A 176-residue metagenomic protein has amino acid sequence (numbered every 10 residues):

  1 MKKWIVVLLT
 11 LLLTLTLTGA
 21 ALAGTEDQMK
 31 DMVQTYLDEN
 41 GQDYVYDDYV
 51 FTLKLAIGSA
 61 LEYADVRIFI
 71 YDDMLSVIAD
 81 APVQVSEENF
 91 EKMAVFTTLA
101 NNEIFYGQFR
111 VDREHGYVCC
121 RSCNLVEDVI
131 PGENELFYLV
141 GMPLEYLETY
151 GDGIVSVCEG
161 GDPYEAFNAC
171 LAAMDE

Functional and structural regions predicted by a protein language model:
M1-W4: Positively charged n-region of N-terminal signal peptides that target proteins for export
L8-T16: Bacterial N-terminal signal peptides
L17-T25: Sec-dependent signal peptide cleavage junction
T35, E39-V83: Ser/Thr-rich, low-complexity intrinsically disordered terminal regions
D80-R121: Short, internal acidic amphipathic alpha-helical interface segments that mediate docking to partner proteins
E127-L139: A short acidic/glycine-rich loop-to-helix N-cap element
G141-E145: Long, contiguous binding/interaction regions
V155-E176: Short, highly charged C-terminal tails/helix-capping segments
